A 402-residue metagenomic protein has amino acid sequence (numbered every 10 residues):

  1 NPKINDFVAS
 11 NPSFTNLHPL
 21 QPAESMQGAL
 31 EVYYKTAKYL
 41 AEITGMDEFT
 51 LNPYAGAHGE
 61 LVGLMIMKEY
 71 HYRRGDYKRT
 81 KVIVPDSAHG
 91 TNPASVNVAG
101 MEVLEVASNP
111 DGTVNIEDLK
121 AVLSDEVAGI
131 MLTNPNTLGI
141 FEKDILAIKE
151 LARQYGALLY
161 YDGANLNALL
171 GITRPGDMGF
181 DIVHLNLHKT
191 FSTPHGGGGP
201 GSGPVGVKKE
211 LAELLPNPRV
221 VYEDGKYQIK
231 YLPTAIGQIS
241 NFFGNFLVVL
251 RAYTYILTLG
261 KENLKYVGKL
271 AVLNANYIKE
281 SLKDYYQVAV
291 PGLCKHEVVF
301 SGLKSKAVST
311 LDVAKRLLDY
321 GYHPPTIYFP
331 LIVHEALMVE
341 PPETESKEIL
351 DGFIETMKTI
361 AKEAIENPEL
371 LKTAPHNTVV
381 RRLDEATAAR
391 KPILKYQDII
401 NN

Functional and structural regions predicted by a protein language model:
N1-D47, M65, E223, Q228 (+3 more regions): Non-catalytic terminal extensions of PLP-dependent enzymes
H18-Q21, P53, T133: Cysteine-centered functional microenvironments
G28-E31, H58-K226, T234, V308 (+1 more regions): Conserved PLP-enzyme active-site core in the AAT-like
M46-Y54, T190-S192, A235-N241: A short glycine/serine-rich beta->alpha loop
T50, L104-V106, P325: General small-molecule cofactor/ligand-binding pocket signal
A55, N136, N165, K189 (+3 more regions): Short, flexible loop/turn elements at secondary-structure junctions
G59, G199, G244-R251, C294: Catalytic-loop motifs flanking and including active-site residues across diverse enzymes
